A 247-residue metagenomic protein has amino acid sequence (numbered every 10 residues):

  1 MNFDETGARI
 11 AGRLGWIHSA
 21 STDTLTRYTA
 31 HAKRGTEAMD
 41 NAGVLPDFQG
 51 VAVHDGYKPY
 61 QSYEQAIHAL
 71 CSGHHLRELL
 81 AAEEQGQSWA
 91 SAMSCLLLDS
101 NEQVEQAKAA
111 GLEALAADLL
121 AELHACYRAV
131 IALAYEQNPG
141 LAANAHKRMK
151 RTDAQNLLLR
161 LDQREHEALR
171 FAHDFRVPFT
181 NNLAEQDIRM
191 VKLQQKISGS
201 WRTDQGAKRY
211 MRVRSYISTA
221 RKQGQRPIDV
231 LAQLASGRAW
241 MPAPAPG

Functional and structural regions predicted by a protein language model:
M1-G247: Catalytic center-proximal scaffold of phosphoryl-transfer enzymes
